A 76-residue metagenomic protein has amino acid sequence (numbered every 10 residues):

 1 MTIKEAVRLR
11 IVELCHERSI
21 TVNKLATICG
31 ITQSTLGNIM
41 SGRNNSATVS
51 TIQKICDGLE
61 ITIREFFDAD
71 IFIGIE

Functional and structural regions predicted by a protein language model:
M1, N38, F67-E76: Short, charged recognition helix plus adjacent turn of helix-turn-helix-like nucleic-acid-binding domains
M1-I20: A short, Lys/Arg-rich alpha-helix, primarily the initiator
V12, N23, Q53: Residues within the helices of the helix-turn-helix
L14, I28, I39, A69: Residues in the recognition helix of alpha-helical DNA-binding motifs
C15, A26, C56: The alpha-helix within a helix-turn-helix
S19-N38: Short alpha-helical DNA-recognition segment
T32, R43, D70-I73: The DNA-recognition helices of helix-turn-helix-type DNA-binding domains
R43-K54: Short, basic-rich loop-to-helix N-cap that marks the start of a DNA-contacting helix
